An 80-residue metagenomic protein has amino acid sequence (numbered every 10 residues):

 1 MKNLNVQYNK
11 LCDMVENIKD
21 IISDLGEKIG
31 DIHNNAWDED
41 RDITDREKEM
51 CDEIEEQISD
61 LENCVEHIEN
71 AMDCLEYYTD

Functional and structural regions predicted by a protein language model:
M1-D80: Long, low-complexity or tandemly repetitive, helically biased scaffold regions used for multimeric assembly/adhesion
